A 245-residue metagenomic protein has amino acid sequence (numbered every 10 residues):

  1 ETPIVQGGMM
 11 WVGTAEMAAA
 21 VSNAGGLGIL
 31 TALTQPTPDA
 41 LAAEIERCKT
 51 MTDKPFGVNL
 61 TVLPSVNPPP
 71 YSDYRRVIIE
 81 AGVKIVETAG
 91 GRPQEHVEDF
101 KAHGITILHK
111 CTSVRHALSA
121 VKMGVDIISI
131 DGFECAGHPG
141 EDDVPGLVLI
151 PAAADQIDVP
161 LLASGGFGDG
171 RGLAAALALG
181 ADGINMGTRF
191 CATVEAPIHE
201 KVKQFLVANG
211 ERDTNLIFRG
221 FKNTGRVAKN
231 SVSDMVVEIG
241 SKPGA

Functional and structural regions predicted by a protein language model:
E1-P160: Active-site entrance/lid segments in N-terminal catalytic domains of soluble metabolic enzymes
M9, G166-F167: Active-site metal-binding loops of divalent metal-dependent hydrolases
G140-L162, G168-A245: Conserved active-site-proximal phosphate/metal-binding subdomains
